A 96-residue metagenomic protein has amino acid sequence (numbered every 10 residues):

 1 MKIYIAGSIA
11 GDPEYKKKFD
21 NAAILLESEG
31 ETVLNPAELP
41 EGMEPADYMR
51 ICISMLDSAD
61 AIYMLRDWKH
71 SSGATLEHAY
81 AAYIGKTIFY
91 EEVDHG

Functional and structural regions predicted by a protein language model:
M1-G96: Conserved catalytic or regulatory cores that recognize and/or transform ribose-phosphate-containing ligands
